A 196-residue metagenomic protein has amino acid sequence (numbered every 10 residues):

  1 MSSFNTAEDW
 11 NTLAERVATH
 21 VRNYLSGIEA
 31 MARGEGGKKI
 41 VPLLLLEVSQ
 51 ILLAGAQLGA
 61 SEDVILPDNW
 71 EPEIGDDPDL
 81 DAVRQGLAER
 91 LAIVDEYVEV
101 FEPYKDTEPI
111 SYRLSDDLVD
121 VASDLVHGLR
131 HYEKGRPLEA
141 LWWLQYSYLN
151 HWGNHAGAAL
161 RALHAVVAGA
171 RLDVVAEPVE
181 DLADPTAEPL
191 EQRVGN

Functional and structural regions predicted by a protein language model:
M1-S3, P109-Y112, D120, D124-N196: Acidic, proline/glycine-rich low-complexity IDRs
S2-F4, E15-G75: N-terminal interaction modules that seed assembly of large macromolecular complexes
R16-N23, G27, L43-A54, A82 (+9 more regions): Charged, amphipathic alpha-helical oligomerization/scaffolding segments
A60-E102: Heme-based O2/NO sensor domains and their adjacent alpha-helical segments, primarily globin folds but also including
Y97-P109, K134: Short, charged/polar, low-complexity loop and linker segments that flank or interrupt alpha-helical bundles
P103, R113-D116: Terminal amphipathic/targeting segments at protein termini used for secretion and membrane/organellar or lipid-droplet
